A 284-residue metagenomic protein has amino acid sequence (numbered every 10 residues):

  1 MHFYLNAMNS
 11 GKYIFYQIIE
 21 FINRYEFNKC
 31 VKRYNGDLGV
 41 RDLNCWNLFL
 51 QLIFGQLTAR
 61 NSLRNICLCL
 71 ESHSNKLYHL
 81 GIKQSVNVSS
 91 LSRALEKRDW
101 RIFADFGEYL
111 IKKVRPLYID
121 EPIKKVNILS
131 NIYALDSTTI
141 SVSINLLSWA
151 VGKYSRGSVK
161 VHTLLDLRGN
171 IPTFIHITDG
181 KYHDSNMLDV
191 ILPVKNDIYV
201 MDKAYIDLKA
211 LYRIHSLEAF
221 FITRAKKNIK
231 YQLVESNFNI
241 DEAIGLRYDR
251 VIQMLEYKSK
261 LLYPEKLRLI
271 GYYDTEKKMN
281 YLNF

Functional and structural regions predicted by a protein language model:
M1-N65, C69, R98, D105-L110 (+3 more regions): Single, function-defining residue in the core of a domain
G39, Y78, F103, Y118-P122 (+1 more regions): Residue-level signal for secondary-structure boundary elements
A59-S62, S74-H79, R93, V142-S143: Short active-site-adjacent helix-start/loop capping segments
N65-N75, I82-S89: A short glycine/small-residue-enriched secondary-structure motif
H79-R98, E108: Major-groove recognition helix of helix-turn-helix-like DNA-binding domains
V114-K124, S185: A short, well-structured juxtamembrane/interface segment
A150-G152: Extracellular beta-strand-rich solenoid/capping regions of secreted or surface-exposed proteins that bind or remodel
